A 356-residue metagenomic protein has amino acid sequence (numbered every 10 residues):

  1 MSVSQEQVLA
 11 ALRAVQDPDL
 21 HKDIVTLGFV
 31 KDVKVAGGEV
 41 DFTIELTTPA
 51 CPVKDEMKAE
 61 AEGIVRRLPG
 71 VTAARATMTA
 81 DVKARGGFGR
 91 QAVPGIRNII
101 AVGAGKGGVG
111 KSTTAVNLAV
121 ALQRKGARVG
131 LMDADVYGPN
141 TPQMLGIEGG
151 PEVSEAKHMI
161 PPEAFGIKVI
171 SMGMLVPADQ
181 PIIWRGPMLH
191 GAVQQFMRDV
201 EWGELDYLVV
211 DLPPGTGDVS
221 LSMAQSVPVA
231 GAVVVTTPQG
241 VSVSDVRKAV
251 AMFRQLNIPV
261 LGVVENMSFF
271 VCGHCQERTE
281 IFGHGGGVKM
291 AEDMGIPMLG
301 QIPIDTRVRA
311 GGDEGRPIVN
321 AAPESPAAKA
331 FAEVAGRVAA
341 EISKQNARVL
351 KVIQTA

Functional and structural regions predicted by a protein language model:
M1-K31: N-proximal, solvent-exposed amphipathic alpha-helical segments enriched in charged/polar residues
D32-G63, G70, T77: A short interface-forming secondary-structure element
A50-P52, L175-M188, V234-V241: Flexible beta-alpha connector loops of hexameric P-loop NTPases
A61, R90, W202, D206-Y207 (+1 more regions): Conserved catalytic-core segment of NTP-binding enzymes
A74-R97: Short, basic phosphate-binding NTP loop
I99-D135, V250: Walker A/P-loop phosphate-binding motif and the immediately C-terminal alpha-helix
L122-W184, H190-G191, M197: Phosphate-binding loop that captures ATP/GTP phosphates
E314-S325: C-terminal boundary of histidine-terminating zinc-finger modules
